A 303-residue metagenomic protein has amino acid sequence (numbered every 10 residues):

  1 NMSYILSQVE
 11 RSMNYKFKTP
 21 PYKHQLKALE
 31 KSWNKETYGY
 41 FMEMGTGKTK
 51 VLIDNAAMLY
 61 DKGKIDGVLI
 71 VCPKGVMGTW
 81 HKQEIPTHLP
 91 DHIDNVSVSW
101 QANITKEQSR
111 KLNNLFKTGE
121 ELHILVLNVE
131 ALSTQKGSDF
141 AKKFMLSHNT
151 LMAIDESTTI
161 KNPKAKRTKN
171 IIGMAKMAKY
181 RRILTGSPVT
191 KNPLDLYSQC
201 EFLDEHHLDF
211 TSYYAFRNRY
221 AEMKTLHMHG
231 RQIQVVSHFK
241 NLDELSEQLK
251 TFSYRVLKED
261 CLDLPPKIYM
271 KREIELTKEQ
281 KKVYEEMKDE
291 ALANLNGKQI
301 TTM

Functional and structural regions predicted by a protein language model:
M2, L6-S7, E36, E43 (+5 more regions): Interdomain linker/hinge connecting the two RecA-like lobes of the SF2 helicase core
Y4-F41: Conserved pre-motif I regulatory segment
K35-N55: Walker A/P-loop
T49-V51, K64-T87, T190-D195: Conserved Walker A/P-loop ATP-binding site and its immediately adjacent core in helicase/helicase-like ATPase domains
D66-G67, T87-V98, L151, T168-K258: Conserved P-loop NTPase motor "coupling/switch" region that bridges the ATPase
G78-G119, H123-I124: Conserved nucleic-acid-binding Ia/Ib motif block in the N-terminal RecA-like helicase ATPase lobe
K106-I124, V129-H148: Conserved helix/coil segment N-terminal to the catalytic DExD/H
Q135-S138, T158-I171, P193: Conserved ATPase-coupling elements of RecA-like P-loop NTPase cores
